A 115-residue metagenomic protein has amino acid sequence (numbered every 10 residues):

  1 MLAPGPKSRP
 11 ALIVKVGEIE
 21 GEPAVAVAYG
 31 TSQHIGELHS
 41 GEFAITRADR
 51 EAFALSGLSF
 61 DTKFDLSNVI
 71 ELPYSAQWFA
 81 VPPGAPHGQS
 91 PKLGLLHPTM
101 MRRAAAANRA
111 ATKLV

Functional and structural regions predicted by a protein language model:
L2-F53: Compact nucleic-acid interaction/catalytic patches
R47-V115: C-terminal terminal-subdomain/extension
